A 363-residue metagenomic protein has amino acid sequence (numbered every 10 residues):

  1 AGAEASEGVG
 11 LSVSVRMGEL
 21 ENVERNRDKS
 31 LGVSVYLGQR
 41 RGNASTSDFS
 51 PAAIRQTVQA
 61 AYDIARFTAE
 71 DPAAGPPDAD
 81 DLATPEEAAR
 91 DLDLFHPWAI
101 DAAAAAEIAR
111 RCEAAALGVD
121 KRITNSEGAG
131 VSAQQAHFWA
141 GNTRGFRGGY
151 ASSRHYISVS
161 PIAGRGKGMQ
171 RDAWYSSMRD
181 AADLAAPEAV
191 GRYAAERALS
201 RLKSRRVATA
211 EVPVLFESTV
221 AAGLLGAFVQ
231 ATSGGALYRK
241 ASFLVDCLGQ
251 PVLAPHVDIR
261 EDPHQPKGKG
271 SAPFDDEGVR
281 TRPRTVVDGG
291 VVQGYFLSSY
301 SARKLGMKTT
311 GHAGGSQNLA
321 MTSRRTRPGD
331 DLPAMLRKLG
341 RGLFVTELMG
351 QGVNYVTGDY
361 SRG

Functional and structural regions predicted by a protein language model:
A1-R282, D288-V291: Active-site bordering "gate/hinge" segments that shape substrate access to catalytic or cofactor-binding pockets
E86-A89, C247-G363: Dual-mode signal for accessory low-complexity, basic/Gly-rich regions
